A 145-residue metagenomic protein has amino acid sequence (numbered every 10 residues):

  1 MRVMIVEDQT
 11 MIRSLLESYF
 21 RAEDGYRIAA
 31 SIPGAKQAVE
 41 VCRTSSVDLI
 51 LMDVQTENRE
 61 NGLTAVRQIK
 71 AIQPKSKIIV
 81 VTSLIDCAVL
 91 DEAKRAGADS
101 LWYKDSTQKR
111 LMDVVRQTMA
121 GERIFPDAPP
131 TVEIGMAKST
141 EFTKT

Functional and structural regions predicted by a protein language model:
E7: Conserved acidic carboxylate
T10-A30: Two-component/phosphorelay signaling modules centered on CheY-like receiver
S31-L49, E57: Acidic, metal-coordinating helix/loop segments flanking the phosphotransfer/catalytic sites of two-component signaling
E40, L63-K75, R95: Short amphipathic alpha-helix used as the core "switch/output" element in two-component signaling
L51-V66: Conserved phosphotransfer microenvironments
T64, I85-W102, K109-D113: Alpha4 helix (beta4-alpha4-beta5 surface) of REC/receiver domains from two-component response regulators
A88, S106-M119, R123, A128-E133: C-terminal output helix
